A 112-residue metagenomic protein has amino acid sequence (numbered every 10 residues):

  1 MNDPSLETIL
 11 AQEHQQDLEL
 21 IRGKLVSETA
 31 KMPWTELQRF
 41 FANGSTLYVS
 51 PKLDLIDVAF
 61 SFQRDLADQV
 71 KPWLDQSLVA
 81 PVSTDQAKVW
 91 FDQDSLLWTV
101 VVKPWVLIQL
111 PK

Functional and structural regions predicted by a protein language model:
N2-R64: N-terminal, charge-rich interaction modules
A30, L37, Q69, K88-L96: Divalent-cation
N43-G44, P51, D65, Q76 (+2 more regions): Generic signature of intrinsically disordered, low-complexity segments enriched in small/polar residues
D57-V89: Short, hydrophobic/π-rich interface segment
L78-K112: Short, compact, well-ordered microdomains
